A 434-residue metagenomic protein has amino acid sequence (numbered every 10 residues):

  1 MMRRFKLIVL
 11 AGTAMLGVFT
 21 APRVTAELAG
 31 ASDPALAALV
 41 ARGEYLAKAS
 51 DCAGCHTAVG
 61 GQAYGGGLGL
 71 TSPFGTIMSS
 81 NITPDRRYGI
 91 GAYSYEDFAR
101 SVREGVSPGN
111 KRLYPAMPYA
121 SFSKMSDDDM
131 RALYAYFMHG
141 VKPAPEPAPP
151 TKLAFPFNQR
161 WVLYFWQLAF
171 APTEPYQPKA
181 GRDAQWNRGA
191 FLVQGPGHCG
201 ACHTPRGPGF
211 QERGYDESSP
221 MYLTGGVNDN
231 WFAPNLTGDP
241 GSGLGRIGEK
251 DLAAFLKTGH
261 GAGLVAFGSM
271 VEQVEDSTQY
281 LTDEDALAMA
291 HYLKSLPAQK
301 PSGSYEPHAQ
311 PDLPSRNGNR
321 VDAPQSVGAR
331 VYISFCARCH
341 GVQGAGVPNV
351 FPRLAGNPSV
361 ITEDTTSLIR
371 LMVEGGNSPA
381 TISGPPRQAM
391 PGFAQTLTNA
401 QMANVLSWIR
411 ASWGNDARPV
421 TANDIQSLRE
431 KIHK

Functional and structural regions predicted by a protein language model:
M1-L39, I77-S80, S101, V106-G109 (+6 more regions): Post-cleavage N-terminal segment of exported redox proteins
G30, A41-E44, A49, G54-T57 (+7 more regions): Sequence context of c-type cytochrome heme-c attachment sites
L36-A58, A63-T71, F165-Q167, Q177-G207 (+5 more regions): Sequence/structural segment immediately N-terminal to covalent heme-attachment motifs in c-type and related
Y45-T57, S80-N81, D97-E104, P115 (+10 more regions): C-type cytochrome heme c attachment motif
G54, Q62-A63, R87-I90, R100 (+11 more regions): Short loop/beta submotifs within extracellular cysteine-rich repeat domains
Y64-G75, S80, T204-G259, G263: Active-site substrate-binding loop specific to GH73 endo-beta-N-acetylglucosaminidase modules in bacterial autolysins
T76-A92, D97, R103-D128, P149-T151 (+4 more regions): Axial heme c-ligation environment in periplasmic c-type cytochrome domains
S126, R182, G195, D229 (+7 more regions): Active-site-proximal structural scaffolding
